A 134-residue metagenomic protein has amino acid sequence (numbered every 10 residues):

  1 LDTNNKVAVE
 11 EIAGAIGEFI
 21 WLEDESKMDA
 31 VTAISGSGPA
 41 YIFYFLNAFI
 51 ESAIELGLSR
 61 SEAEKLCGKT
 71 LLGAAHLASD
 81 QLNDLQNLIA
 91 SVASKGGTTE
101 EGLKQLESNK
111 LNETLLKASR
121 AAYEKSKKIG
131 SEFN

Functional and structural regions predicted by a protein language model:
L1-A30, F43-L82: Internal alpha-helical scaffold of NAD(P)-dependent oxidoreductase catalytic cores
S26, T32-S35, F45, K110 (+2 more regions): Solvent-exposed, flexible loop/coil residues
K27-A33, L85-A90: Short pre-catalytic strand/loop immediately N-terminal to key active-site residues, enriched for Gly-Thr
G38: Aromatic-residue-lined binding/catalytic grooves and analogous aromatic/hydrophobic interfacial grooves in multimeric
I42-F43, A93: Short, contiguous hydrophobic alpha-helices characteristic of membrane insertion segments
E64, G68-N134: NAD(P)-dependent Rossmann-like dehydrogenase/reductase catalytic/cofactor-binding core
